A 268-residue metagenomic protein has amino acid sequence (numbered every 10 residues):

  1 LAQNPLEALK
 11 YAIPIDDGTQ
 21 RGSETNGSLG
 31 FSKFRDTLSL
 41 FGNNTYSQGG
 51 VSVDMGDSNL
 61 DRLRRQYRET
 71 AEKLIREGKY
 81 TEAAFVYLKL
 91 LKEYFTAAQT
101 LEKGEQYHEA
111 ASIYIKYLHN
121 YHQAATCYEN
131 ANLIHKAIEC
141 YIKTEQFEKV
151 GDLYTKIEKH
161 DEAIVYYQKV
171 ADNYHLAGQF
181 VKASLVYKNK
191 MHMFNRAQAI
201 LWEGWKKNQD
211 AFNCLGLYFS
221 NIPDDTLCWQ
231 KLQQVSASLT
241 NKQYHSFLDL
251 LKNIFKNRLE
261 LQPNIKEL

Functional and structural regions predicted by a protein language model:
L1-Y107, K116-Y117, Y121, E129-I134 (+3 more regions): Long, low-complexity, acidic Ser/Pro- and Gly-enriched intrinsically disordered regions in large eukaryotic
